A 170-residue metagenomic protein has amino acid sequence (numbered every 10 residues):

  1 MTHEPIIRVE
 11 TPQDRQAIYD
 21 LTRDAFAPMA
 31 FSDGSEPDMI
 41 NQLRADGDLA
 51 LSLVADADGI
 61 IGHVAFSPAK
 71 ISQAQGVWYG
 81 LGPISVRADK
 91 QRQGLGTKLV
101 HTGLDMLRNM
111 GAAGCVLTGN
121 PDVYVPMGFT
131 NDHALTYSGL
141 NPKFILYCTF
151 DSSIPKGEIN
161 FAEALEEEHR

Functional and structural regions predicted by a protein language model:
P5-I18: A short beta-loop-alpha structural element at the N-terminal edge of CoA-dependent acyl/N-acetyltransferase catalytic
Y19, F26-K70: Active-site rim helix/loop that mediates acceptor-substrate recognition in acyltransferases
A25, M106, V123: Short alpha-helical functional segments enriched in proximate histidine and acidic residues
D58-G59, D89, T149-S153: Short loop segments at secondary-structure junctions
Q75-A88: Conserved acetyl-CoA binding element of GNAT-fold acetyltransferases
V86, R92-D105, L117: Conserved acetyl-CoA-binding loop-helix of GNAT-fold acetyltransferases
N109-A113, T118-P142: Conserved active-site alpha-helix within GNAT-family acetyltransferase domains
Y137-R170: C-terminal "cap" of GNAT-fold acetyltransferases
